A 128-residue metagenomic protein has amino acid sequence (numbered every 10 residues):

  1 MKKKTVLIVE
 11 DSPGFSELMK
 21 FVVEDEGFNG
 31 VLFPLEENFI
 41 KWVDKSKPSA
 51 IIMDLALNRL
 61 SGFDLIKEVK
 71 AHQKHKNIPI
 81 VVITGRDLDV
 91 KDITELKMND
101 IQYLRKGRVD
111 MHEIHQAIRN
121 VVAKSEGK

Functional and structural regions predicted by a protein language model:
E10: Conserved acidic carboxylate
P13-V31, E36-E37: Two-component/phosphorelay signaling modules centered on CheY-like receiver
L32, L57-L60: Residue-level signal for the "D+5" position in two-component response regulator receiver
L32-A50: Acidic, metal-coordinating helix/loop segments flanking the phosphotransfer/catalytic sites of two-component signaling
L35, S61-K67: Acidic catalytic/metal-coordinating carboxylates
D54: Active-site residues of response regulator receiver
D64, D87-Q116, N120: Alpha4 helix (beta4-alpha4-beta5 surface) of REC/receiver domains from two-component response regulators
N77-L88: A short, hydrophobic beta-strand element within the central beta-sheet of small alpha/beta folds
